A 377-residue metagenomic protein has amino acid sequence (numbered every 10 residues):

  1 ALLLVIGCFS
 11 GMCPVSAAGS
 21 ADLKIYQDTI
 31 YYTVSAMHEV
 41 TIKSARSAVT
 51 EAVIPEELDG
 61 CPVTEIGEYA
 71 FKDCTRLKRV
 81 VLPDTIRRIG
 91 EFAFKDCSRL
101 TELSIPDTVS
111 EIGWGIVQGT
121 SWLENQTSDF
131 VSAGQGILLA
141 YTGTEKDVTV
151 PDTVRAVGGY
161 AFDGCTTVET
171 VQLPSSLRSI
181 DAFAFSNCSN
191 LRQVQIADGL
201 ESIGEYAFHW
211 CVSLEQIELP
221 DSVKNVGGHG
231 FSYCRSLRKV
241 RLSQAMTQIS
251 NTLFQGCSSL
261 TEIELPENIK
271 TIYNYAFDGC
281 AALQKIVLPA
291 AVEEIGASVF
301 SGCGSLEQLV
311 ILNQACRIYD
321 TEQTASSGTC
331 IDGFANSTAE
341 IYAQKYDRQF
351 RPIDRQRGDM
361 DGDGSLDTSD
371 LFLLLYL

Functional and structural regions predicted by a protein language model:
C8-L23: Sec-dependent signal peptide cleavage junction
G19-I30, Q356-G358: N-terminal low-complexity, Pro/Thr/Ser-rich intrinsically disordered segments that act as propeptides or flexible
T29-V40, S47-E65, T75-R88, C97-E111 (+12 more regions): Structural signature of tandem-repeat unit edges
G67-A70, G90-A93, W114-I116, G158-A161 (+7 more regions): Consensus positions within tandem repeat domains that build extended binding/scaffold surfaces
D147-V148, Q356-G364: Short, recurring structural edge motifs at helix starts
Q323-T324: A structural signal for leucine-rich repeat
M360-L377: Alpha-helical segments with a strong preference for the paired helices of cellulosomal dockerin domains
